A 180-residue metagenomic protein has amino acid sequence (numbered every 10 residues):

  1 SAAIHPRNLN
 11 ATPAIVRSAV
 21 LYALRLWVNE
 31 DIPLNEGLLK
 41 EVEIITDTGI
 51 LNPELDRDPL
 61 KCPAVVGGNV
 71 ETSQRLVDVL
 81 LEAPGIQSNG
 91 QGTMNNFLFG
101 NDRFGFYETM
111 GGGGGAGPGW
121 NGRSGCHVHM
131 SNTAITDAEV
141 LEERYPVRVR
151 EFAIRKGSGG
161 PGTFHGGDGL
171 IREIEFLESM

Functional and structural regions predicted by a protein language model:
S1-M180: Glycine/proline-enriched, intrinsically flexible loops and inter-domain linkers
